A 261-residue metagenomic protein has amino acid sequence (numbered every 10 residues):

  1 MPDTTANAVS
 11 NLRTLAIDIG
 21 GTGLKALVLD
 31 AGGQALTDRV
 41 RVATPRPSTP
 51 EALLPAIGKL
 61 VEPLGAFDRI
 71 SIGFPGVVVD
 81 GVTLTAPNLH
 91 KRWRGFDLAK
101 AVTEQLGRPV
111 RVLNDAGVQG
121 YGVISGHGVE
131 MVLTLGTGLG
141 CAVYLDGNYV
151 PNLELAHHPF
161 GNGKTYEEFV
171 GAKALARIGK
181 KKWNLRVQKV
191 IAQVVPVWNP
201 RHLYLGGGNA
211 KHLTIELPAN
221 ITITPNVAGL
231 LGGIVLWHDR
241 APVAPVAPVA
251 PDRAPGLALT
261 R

Functional and structural regions predicted by a protein language model:
P2-A52, L84-T85, N148-A176: Short glycine-rich, Thr/Ser-proximal phosphate-binding strand/loop in the N-terminal lobe of ATP-dependent enzymes
T14-D18, R69-S71, E130-T134, Y204 (+1 more regions): Short glycine-aspartate micro-motif
D18-T22, L133-G138, G147, G208: A short acidic Gly-Thr/Ser loop motif
L24-V28, G76, Y121, L139-L145: Short beta-strand scaffold segments in enzyme catalytic cores
D38-E62, A66-S71, G76-V129, F169 (+1 more regions): Glycine-rich phosphate-binding loop and adjoining helix at the ATP-binding site of ATP-dependent phosphoryl-transfer
V40-F67, G163-Y204, G208-P242, V246-V249 (+1 more regions): Adenine-nucleotide phosphate-binding core of ATP-dependent small-molecule kinases
L98-A116, Y149-R186: Glycine-rich phosphate-binding loop plus the immediately following alpha-helix
L133, V143, P151-L153: Short, glycine-/small-residue-rich phosphate/pyrophosphate-handling segment
